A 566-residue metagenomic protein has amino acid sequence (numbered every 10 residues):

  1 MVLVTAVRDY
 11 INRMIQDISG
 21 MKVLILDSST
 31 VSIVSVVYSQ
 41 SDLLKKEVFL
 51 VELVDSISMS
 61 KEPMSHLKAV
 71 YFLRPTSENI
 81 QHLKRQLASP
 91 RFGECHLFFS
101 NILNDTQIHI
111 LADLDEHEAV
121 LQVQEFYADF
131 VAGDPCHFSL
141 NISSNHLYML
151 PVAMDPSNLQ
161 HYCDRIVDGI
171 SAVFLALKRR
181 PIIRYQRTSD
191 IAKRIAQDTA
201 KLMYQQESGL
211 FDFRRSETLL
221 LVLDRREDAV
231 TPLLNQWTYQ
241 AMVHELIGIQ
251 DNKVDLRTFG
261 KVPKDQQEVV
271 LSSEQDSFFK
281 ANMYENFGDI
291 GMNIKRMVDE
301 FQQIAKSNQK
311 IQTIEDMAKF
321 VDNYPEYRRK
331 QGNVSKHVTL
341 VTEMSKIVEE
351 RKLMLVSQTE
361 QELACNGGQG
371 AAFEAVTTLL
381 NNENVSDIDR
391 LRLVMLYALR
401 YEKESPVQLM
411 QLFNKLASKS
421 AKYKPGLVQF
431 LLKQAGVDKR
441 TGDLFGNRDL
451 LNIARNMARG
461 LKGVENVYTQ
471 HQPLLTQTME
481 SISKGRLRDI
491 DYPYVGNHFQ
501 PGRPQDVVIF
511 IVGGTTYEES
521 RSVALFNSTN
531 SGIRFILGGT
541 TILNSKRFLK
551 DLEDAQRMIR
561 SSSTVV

Functional and structural regions predicted by a protein language model:
M1-V566: Extended, well-folded catalytic/binding cores that form a central cleft or groove in large enzyme and scaffold domains
